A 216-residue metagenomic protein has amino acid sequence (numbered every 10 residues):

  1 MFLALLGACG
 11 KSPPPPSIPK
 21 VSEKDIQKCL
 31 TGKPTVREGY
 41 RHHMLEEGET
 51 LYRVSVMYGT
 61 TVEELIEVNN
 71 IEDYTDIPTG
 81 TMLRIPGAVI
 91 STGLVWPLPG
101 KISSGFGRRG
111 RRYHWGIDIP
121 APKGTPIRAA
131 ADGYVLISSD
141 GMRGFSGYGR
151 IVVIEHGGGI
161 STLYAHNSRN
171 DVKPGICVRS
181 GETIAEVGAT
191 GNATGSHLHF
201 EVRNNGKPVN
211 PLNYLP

Functional and structural regions predicted by a protein language model:
L3-Q27, V36: Bacterial Sec signal peptide processing site at the extreme N-terminus
A8-K11, D140, R169-V172, A189-N192: Short, conserved catalytic or interaction motifs in soluble domains
D25-E64, T81, G87: Primarily a LysM-type cell-wall glycan-binding module
E47, S104, A121, I137 (+3 more regions): A residue-level detector for short acidic-glycine micro-motifs
Y52-R53, E63-E67, T75-G149, R179-S180 (+2 more regions): Surface-exposed, glycine-biased beta-strand/turn segments
D73-T75, N170-V178, E182, G206: Acidic, glycine-anchored pre-beta loop/turn
G110, S161-A165, R203-P216: Short peripheral tails and domain-boundary helices/loops at the edges of structured domains
A130-D171, S196, E201: Zn2+-dependent peptidoglycan hydrolase active-site motif and core
